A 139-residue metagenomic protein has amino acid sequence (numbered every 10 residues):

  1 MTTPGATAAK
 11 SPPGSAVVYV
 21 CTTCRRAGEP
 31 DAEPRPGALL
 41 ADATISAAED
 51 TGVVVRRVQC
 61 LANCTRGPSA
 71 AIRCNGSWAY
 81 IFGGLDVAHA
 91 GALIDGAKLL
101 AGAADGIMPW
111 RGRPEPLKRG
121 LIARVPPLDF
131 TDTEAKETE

Functional and structural regions predicted by a protein language model:
M1-R26, D132, K136-E139: Polybasic, low-complexity association/targeting segments
A9-Y19, A41-N63: Immediate flanking context of iron-sulfur cluster ligation sites
P13, E33-P36: N-terminal amphipathic alpha-helix initiation
A16-D31, R56-N75: Local cysteine-cluster metal-coordination motifs and their immediate loop/turn environment, predominantly Fe-S cluster
R25, D86-A88, P116: A generic structural signal for solvent-exposed, polar alpha-helical segments
P36-V53, G83-D95: Ferredoxin-type iron-sulfur electron-transfer modules in oxidoreductases and energy-metabolism complexes
R66, A71-S77, A97-E139: Short flanking/linker segments adjacent to small metal-binding domains or redox-active Cys/His motifs
